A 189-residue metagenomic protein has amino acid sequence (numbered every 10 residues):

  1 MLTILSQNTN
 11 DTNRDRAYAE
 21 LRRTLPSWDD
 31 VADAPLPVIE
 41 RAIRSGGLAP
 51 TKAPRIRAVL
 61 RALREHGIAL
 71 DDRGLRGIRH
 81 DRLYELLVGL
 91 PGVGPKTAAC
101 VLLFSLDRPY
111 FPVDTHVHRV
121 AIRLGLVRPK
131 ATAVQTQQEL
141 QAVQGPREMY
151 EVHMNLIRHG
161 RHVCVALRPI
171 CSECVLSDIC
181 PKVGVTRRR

Functional and structural regions predicted by a protein language model:
M1-R189: Catalytic cores of DNA base-excision repair glycosylases
